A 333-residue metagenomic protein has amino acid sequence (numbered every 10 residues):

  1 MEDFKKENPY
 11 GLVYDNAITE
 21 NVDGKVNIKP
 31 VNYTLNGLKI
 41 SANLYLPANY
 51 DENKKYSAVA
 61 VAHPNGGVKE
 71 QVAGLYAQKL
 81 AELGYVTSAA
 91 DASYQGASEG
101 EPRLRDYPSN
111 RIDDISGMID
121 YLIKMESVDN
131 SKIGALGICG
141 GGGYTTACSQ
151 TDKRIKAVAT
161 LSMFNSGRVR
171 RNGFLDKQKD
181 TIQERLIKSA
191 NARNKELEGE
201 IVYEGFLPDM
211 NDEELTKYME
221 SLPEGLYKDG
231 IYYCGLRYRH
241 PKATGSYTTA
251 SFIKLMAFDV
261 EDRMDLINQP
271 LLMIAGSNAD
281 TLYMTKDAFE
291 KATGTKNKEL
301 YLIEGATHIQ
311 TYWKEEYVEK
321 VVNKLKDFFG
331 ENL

Functional and structural regions predicted by a protein language model:
K6-K54: N-terminal cap/lid segment of alpha/beta-hydrolase-fold proteins
K54-P64: Short beta-strand element of the alpha/beta-hydrolase
G66-Q78, A92, T285: The serine-hydrolase catalytic nucleophile loop
K79-E99: Conserved alpha/beta-hydrolase
R105-E126: Alpha/beta-hydrolase active-site loop
T146-I231: Alpha/beta-hydrolase-fold enzymes
I267, M273-A275: Short beta-strand/loop motif that positions the catalytic acidic residue of the alpha/beta-hydrolase fold
A306-V318: Catalytic histidine-centered segment of alpha/beta-hydrolase-like enzymes
